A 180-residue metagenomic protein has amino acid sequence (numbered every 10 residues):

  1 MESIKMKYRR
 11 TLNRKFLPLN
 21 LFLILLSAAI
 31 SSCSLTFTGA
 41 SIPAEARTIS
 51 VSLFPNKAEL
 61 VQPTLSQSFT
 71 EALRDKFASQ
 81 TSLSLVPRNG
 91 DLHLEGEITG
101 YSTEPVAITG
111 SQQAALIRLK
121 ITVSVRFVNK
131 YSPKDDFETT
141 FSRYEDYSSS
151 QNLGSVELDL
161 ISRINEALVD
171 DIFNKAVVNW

Functional and structural regions predicted by a protein language model:
I4-L21: Bacterial N-terminal signal peptides that target proteins for export
P18-S32: Bacterial N-terminal signal peptides
A29-E71, D75, S82, D136 (+1 more regions): A structural "domain/chain start" motif
P43, L65, R88, S111-L119 (+1 more regions): A generic structural micro-feature
N56-Q62, Q151-D159: Second-shell loop/turn segments in exported
S79-S84, D91-D136, Y144-S155, E166: Surface-exposed short loop/turn segments
E157-W180: Compositionally biased, intrinsically disordered linkers/stalks adjacent to structured regions
